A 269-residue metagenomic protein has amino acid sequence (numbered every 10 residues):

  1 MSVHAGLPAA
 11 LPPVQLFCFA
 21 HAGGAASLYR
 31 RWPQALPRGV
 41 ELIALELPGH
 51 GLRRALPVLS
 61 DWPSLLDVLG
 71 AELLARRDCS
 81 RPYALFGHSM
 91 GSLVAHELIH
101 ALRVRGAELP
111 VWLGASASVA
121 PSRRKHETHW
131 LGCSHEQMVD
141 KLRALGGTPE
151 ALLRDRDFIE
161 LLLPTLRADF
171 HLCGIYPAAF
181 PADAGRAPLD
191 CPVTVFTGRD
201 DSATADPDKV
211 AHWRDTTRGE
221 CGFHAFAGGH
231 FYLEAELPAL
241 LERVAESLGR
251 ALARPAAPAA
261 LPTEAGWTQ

Functional and structural regions predicted by a protein language model:
M1-Q269: Non-catalytic, mobile gating and regulatory segments of ester bond hydrolases
